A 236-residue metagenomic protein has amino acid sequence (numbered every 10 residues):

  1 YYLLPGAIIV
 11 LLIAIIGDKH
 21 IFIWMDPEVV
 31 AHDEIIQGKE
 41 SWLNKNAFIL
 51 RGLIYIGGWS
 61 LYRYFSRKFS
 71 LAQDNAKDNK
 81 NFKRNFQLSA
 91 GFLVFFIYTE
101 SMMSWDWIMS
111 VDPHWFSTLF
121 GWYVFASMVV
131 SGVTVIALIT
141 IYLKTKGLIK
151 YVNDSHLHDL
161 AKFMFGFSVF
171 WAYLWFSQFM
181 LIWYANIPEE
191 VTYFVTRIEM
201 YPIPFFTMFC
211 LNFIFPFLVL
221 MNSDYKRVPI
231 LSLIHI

Functional and structural regions predicted by a protein language model:
Y1-I21: Membrane helical hairpin/interfacial module
L11-A14, Y62-R63, V219: Structural signal for membrane-spanning alpha-helices in multi-pass inner-membrane proteins, emphasizing helix cores
F22-G38, E189-V191: Membrane-interfacial helical/loop segments at transmembrane boundaries in membrane proteins
W42-M208, M221-Y225: Long, contiguous internal "core" modules enriched in hydrophobic/ aromatic residues
L211-P216: Core segments of transmembrane alpha-helices that mediate helix-helix packing or line hydrophobic substrate/ligand
R227-I230: Membrane-helix interface segments
I234-I236: Conserved small/polar residues in nucleotide/adenosyl-binding loops
